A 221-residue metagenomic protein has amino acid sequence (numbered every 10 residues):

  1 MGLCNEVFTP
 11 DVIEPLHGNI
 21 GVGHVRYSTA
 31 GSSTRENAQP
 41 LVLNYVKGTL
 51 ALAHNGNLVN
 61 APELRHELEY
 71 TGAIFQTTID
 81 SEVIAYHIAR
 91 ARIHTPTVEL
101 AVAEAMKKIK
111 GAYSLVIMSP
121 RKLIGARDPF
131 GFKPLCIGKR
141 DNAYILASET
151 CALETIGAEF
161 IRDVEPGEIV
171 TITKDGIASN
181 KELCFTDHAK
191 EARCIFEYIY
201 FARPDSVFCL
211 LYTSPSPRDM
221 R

Functional and structural regions predicted by a protein language model:
M1-A51: Donor-binding/catalytic cores of nucleotide-activated saccharide and glycerol-phosphate transferases/polymerases
T29-A30, V59, L68-I74, R92-H94 (+2 more regions): Non-catalytic accessory segments adjacent to catalytic cores
N37-E63, V102-E149, R162, I169-T171: Conserved catalytic micro-motifs used in adenylation/nucleotidyl-transfer and phosphoryl/amide- and methyl-transfer
L50, Y70, I74, T171-L210: Cofactor-/ligand-binding subdomain signature composed of acidic, glycine-rich, tryptophan-containing flexible loops
V59-S119: Short histidine
T150-A158: A conserved acidic, glycine/proline-rich C-terminal tail/linker
Y212-R221: Single conserved hydrophobic/aromatic residue that forms the stacking wall/gate of nucleotide- or nucleobase-binding
